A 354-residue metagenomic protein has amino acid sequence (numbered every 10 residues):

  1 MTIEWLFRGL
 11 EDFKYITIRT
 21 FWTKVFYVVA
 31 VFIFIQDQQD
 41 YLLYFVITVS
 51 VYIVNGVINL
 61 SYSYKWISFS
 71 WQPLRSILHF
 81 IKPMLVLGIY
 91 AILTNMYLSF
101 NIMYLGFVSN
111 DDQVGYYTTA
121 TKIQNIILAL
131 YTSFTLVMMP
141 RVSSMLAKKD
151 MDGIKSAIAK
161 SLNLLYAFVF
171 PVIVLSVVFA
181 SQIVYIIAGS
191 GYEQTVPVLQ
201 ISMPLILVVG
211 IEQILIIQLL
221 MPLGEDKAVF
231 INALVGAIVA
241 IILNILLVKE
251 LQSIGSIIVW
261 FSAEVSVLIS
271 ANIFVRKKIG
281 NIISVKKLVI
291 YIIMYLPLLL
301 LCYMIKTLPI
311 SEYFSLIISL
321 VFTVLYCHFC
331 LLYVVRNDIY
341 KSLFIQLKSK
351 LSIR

Functional and structural regions predicted by a protein language model:
M1-R8, R19-Y27, Y44-L60, Y90 (+7 more regions): Short runs within selected transmembrane alpha-helices of multi-pass transporters and secretion channels
G9-L10, D37-Q38, V108-D111, P222-L223 (+1 more regions): Helix-loop interface residues and adjacent transmembrane-helix termini in multi-pass membrane transporters, primarily
I33-D37, N95-I127, V137-M145, S176 (+1 more regions): Helix-terminus/linker motif at the lipid-water interface of multi-pass membrane proteins
Y41-T48, V54-L98, V137, R141-S156 (+2 more regions): Interhelical loop/hinge segments that connect adjacent transmembrane helices in multipass membrane
V57, K155-G210, I241-K249, L299 (+1 more regions): Alpha-helical transmembrane segments of multi-pass membrane transport and lipid-handling proteins
L85-V86, N101-M103, G115-T135, K160-L164 (+3 more regions): Alpha-helical transmembrane segments of polytopic membrane transporters and translocases
A120, Q124-L162, Y166-V169, L215-P222: Helix-loop junctions and terminal segments of transmembrane helices in multi-pass membrane transport/translocation
Y303-R354: Membrane-proximal transmembrane or re-entrant/amphipathic helices at the cytosolic face
